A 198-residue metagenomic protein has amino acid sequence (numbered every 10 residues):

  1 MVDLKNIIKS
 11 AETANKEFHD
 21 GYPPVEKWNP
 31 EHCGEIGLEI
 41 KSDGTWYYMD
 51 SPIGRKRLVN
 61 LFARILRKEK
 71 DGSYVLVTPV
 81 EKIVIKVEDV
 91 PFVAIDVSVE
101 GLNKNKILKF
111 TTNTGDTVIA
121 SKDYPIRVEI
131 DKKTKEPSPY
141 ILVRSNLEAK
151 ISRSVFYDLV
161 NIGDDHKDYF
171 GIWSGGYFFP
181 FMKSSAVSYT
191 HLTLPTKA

Functional and structural regions predicted by a protein language model:
M1-S188: Long, non-globular segments of proteins
K56, T196-K197: A very general structural signal that marks isolated residues within well-ordered alpha-helical segments
Y189-T196: Conserved small/polar residues in nucleotide/adenosyl-binding loops
